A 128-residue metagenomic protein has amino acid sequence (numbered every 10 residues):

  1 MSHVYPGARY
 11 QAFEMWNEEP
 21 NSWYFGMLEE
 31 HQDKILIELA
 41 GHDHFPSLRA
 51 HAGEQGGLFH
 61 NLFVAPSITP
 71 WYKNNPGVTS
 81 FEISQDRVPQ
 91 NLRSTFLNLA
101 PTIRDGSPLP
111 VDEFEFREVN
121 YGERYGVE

Functional and structural regions predicted by a protein language model:
M1-I35, L39: Active-site-proximal segments of metal-dependent phosphoesterases and phosphodiesterases across multiple
M1-Y5, A40-H44, V64-I68: Active-site-proximal beta-strand/loop segments in catalytic clefts of secreted hydrolases
W16-E19, G41, G56-N61: A short linear-motif detector with a strong N-terminal bias
Y24, H42, F81: Divalent metal-coordination and catalytic microenvironments
I35, D43-P46: Substrate-binding cleft of secreted/luminal carbohydrate-active enzymes
F45-E128: Metal-dependent phosphoesterase/phosphodiesterase active-site architecture
